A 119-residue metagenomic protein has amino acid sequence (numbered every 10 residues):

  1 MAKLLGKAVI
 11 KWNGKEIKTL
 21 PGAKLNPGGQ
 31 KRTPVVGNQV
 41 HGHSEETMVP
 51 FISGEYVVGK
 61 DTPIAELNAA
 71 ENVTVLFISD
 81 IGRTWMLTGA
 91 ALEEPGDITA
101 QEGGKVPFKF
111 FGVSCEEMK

Functional and structural regions predicted by a protein language model:
M1-V57, I81-E102: Solvent-exposed edge beta-strands and adjacent loop segments that serve as assembly or binding interfaces
V9, F51-E55, T74-L76, P107-F111: Beta-strand secondary-structure signal
G37, G96-K119: Short, charged interaction patches at domain edges and termini
K60-I64, E117: Short beta-strands and strand-coil junctions in structured, solvent-facing domains, enriched
P63-M86: Short, acidic/charged, Gly/Pro-enriched secondary-structure junctions
